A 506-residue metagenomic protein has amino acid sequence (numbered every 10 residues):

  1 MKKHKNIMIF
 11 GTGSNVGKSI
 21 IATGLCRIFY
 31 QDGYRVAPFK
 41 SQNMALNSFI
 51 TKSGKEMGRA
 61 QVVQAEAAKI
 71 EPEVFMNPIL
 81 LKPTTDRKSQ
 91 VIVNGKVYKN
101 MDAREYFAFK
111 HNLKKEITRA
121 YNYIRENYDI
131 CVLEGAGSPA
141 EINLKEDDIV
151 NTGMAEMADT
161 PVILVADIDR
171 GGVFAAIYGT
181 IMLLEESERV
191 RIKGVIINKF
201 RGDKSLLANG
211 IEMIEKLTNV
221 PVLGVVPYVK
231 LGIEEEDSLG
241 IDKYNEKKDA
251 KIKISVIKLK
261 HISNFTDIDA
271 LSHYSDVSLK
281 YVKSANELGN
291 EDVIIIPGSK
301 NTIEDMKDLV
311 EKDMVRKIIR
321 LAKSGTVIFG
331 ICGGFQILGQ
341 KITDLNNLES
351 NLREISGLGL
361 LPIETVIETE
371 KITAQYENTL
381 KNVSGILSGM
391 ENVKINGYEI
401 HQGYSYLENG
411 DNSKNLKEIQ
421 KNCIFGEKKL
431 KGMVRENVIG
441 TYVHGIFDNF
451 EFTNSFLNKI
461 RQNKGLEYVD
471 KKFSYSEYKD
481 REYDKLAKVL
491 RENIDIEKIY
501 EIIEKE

Functional and structural regions predicted by a protein language model:
M1-R320, V327, N347, T369-E370 (+1 more regions): Flexible phosphate-sensing "switch/lid" loops adjacent to ATP/NTP-binding sites across phosphate-transfer
C332: Catalytic nucleophile serine of serine hydrolases, specifically the conserved "nucleophile elbow" pentapeptide
G339-V393, G397: A conserved active-site-flanking secondary-structure segment within enzyme catalytic domains
